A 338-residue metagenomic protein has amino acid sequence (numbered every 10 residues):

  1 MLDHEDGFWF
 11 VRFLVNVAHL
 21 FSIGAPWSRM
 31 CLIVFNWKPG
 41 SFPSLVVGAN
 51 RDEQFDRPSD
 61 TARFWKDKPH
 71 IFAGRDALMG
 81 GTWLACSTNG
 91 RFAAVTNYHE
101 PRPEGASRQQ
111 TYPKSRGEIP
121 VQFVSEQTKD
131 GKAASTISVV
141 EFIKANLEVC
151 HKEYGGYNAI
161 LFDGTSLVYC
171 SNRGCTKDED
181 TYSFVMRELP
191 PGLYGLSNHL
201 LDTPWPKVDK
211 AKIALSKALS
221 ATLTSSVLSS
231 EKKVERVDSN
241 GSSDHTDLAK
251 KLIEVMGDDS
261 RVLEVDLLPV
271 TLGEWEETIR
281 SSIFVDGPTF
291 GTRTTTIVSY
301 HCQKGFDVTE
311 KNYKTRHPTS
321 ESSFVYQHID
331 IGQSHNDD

Functional and structural regions predicted by a protein language model:
H4-D6, N16: Acidic/polar hotspots within intrinsically disordered regions
F8-V11: Composition-driven detection of intrinsically disordered, low-complexity segments
F13-V17, F21-D338: N-terminal nucleophile
